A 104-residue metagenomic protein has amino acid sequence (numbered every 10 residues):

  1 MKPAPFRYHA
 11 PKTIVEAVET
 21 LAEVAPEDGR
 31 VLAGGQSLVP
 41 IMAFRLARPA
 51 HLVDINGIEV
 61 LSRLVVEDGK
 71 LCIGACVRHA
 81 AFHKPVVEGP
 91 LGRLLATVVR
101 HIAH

Functional and structural regions predicted by a protein language model:
M1-H104: C-terminal structural segment of proteins
